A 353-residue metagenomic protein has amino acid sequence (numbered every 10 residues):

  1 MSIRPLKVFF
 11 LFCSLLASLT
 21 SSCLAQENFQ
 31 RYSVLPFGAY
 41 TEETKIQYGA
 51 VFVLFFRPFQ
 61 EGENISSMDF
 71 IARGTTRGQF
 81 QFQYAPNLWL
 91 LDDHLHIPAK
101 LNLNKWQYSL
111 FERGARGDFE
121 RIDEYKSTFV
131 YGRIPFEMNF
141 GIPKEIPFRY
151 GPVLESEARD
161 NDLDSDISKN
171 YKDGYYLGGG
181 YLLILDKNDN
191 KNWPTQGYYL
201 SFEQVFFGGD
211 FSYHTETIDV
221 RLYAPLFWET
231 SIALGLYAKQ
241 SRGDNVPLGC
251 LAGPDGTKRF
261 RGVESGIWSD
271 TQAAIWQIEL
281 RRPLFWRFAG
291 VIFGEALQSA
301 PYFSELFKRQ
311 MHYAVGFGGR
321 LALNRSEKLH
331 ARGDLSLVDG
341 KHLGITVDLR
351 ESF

Functional and structural regions predicted by a protein language model:
M1-F10: Bacterial N-terminal signal peptides that target proteins for export
F9-T20: Bacterial N-terminal signal peptides
S21-A25: Sec/Tat signal peptide C-region and signal peptidase I cleavage site
E27-V34, A39-Y171, P254-T257, G266-T271 (+3 more regions): Gram-negative/organellar outer-membrane beta-barrel architecture
P36-G38, A50-L54, Y84-L88, G132-M138 (+7 more regions): Residues on the lipid-exposed face of transmembrane beta-strands in outer-membrane beta-barrel proteins
K45-G49, S67-D69, Q79-Q83, S127-R133 (+9 more regions): Transmembrane beta-barrel architecture of outer membranes
Y176-G294, A300-Y302: C-terminal outer-membrane beta-barrel translocator/porin domains of Gram-negative envelope proteins and their
P301, F307-R309: C-terminal soluble interaction/assembly domains
